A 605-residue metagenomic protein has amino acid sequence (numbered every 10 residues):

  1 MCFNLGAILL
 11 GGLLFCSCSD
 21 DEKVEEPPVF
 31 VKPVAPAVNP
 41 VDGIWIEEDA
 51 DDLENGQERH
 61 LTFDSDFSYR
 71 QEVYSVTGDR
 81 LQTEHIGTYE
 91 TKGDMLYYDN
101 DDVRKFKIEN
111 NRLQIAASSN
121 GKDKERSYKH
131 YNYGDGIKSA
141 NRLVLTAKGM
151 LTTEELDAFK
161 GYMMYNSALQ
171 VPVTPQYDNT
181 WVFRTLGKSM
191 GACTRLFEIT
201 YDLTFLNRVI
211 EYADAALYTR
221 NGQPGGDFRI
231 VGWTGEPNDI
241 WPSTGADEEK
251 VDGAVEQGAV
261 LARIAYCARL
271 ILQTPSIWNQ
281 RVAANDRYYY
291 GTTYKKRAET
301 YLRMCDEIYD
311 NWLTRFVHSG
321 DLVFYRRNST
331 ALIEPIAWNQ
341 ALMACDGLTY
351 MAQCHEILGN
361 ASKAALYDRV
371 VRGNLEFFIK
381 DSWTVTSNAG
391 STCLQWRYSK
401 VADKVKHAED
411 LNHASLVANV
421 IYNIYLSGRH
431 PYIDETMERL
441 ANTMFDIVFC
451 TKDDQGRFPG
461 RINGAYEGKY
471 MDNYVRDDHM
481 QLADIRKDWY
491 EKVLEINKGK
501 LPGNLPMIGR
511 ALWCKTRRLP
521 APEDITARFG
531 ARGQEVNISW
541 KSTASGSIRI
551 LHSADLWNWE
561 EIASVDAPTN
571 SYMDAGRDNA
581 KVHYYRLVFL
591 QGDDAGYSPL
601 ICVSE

Functional and structural regions predicted by a protein language model:
L14-S17: C-terminal motif of bacterial Sec signal peptides marking the signal peptidase cleavage site
D21-E84, E90-L145: Lipid interaction determinants
T146, G187-L203, A259-T293, M343-A361 (+3 more regions): Well-ordered alpha-helical scaffold segments within catalytic/enzyme domains
A147, L151, D178-W181, Y218-S243 (+2 more regions): CBM-like carbohydrate-recognition segments
Y177-D178, I199-G347, G468-L482: Extended ligand-binding groove/face enriched in aromatic
Q534-S545: Conserved aromatic anchor
D574-D594: Beta-strand-rich modules
L590-E605: Extracellular fibronectin type III
